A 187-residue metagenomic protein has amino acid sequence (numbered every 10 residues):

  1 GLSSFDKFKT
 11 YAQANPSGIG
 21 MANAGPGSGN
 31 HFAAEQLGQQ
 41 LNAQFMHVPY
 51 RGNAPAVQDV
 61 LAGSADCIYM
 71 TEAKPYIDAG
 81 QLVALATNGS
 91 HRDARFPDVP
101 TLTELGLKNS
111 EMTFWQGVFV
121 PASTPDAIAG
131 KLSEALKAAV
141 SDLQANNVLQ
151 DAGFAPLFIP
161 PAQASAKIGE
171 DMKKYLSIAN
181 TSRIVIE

Functional and structural regions predicted by a protein language model:
G1-P55, L102-E104, W115-V148: Hinge/capping helix and adjacent helix->loop/strand transition within the periplasmic-binding protein
S4, P49, S64, E72 (+6 more regions): Conserved functional loop/turn residues at catalytic and ligand-binding sites
M21, H47, Y69, A84-L85 (+2 more regions): Generic preference for hydrophobic
Q36-Q40, A62, C67-V99: A ligand-binding cleft/hinge motif common to bilobed small-molecule-binding domains
Q39-A43, D126-E187: An extracytoplasmic/periplasmic, membrane-proximal ligand-sensing/linker region
Y50, Y69-T71, T87, M112 (+1 more regions): Short beta-strand and adjacent tight-turn residues that come in two discontinuous sequence segments and form the edges
A56-V57, A73: Short, hydrophobic alpha-helical packing/hinge segments within bilobed ligand-binding/sensory domains
A86-A122: Periplasmic-binding protein-like
